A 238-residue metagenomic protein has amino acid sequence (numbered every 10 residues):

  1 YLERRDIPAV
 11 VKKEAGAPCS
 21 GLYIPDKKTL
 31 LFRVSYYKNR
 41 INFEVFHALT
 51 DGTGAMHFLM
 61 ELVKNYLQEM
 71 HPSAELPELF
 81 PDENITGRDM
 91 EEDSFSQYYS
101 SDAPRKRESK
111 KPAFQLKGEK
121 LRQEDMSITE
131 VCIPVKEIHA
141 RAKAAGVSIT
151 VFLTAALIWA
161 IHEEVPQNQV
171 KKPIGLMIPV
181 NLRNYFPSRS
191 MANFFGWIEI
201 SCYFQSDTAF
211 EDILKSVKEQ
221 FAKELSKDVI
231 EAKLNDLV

Functional and structural regions predicted by a protein language model:
Y1, R5-F32, H139, H162-V238: Acyl-thioester-dependent acyl-group transfer interface
Y1-R88, I138-K143, S148-K172: Non-catalytic N-terminal regions of enzymes
Y1-V10, L76-I133, I178: Short amphipathic alpha-helices and their capping loops
A15, G54, F58, E91 (+3 more regions): Alpha-helical structural motif
V34-Y37, E119-Q123, I133-P134, S190-F194: Short, flexible turn/loop "capping" segments at secondary-structure junctions
N42-E44, E130, E199: Short hydrophobic beta-strand segments that form the core of ligand-binding sensory/regulatory domains
V131-P134, A145, S206: Residue-level signature of the cytosolic catalytic core of signaling kinases
